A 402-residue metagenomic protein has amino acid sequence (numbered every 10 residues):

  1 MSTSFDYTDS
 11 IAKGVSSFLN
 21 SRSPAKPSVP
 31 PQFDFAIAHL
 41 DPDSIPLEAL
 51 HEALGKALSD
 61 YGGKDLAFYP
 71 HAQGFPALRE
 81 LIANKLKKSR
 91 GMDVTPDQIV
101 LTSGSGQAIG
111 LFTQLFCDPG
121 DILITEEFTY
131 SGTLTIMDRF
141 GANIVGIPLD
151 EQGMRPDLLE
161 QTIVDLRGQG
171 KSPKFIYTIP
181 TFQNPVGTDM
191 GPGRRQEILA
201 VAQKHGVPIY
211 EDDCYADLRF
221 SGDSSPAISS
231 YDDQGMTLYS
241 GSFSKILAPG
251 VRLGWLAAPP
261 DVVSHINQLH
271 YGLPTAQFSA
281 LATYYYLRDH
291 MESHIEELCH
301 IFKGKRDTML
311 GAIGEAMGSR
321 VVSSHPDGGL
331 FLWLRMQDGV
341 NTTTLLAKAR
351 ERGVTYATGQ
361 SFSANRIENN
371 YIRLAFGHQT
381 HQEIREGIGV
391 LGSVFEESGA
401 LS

Functional and structural regions predicted by a protein language model:
S2-T3, E351, N365-S402: PLP-dependent enzyme catalytic core of the Aspartate aminotransferase-like
A12-S103, L287-D289, T355, S398 (+1 more regions): N-terminal small-domain helix-loop-helix segment of the aminotransferase-like
D34, F302-L310, V322-R335: Conserved glycine-rich beta-strand-loop-beta hairpin in the small C-terminal domain of fold type I
D65-H205, A216-Q234, Y271, F302 (+2 more regions): Conserved core of the PLP fold type I
D212: Glycine-centered flexible beta-alpha turn that most often forms the glycine-rich phosphate-binding loop
D233-H300: Conserved core segment of the aminotransferase class I/II
A257, W333-R335, A375-G377: Short hydrophobic/aromatic beta-strand micro-patches that form the beta-sheet surface supporting nucleotide- or nucleic
V340-L345, Q382-E386: Short, conserved charged micro-motifs
